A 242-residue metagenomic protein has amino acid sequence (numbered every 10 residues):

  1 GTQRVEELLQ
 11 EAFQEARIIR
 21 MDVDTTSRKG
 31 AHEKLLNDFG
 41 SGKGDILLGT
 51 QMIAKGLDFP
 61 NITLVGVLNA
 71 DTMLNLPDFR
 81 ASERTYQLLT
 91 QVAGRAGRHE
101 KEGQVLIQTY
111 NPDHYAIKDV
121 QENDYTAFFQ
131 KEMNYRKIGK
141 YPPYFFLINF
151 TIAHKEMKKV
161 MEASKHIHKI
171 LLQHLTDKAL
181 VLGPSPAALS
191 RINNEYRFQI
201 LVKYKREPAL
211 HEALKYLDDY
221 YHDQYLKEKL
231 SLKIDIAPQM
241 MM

Functional and structural regions predicted by a protein language model:
G1-M161, Q173, D177, A188-S190 (+3 more regions): Inter-lobe coupling/hinge segments of SF2-like helicase ATPases
E100-K101, Y225-K229: Short helix-terminating capping/connector loops at secondary-structure junctions
A163-K169, H211-Y220: Short amphipathic alpha-helices in soluble, non-transmembrane regions that often serve as interface/regulatory elements
L175-A187, E228-I236: Short beta-strand elements
P184-E195, M240: Short beta-strand/turn "edge" motifs
K203, Y216-Y220, S231: Basic Arg/Gly/Lys-rich low-complexity intrinsically disordered segments
I236-M242: Short, charged, intrinsically disordered terminal tails
